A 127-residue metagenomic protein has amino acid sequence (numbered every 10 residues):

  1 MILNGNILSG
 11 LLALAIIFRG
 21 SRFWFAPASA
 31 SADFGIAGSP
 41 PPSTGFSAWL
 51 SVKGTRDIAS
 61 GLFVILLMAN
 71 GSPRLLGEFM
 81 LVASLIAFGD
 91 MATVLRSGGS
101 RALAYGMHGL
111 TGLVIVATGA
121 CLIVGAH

Functional and structural regions predicted by a protein language model:
M1-I16, L76-M80: Interfacial segments of alpha-helical transmembrane regions
L11-A32: N-terminal signal-anchor/start-transfer transmembrane helix
F25-F46: Cytosolic, membrane-interface loops and tails of multi-pass inner-membrane proteins
T44, M107-C121: Small-residue-rich segments of transmembrane alpha-helices in multi-pass membrane proteins, especially helix faces
T44-M68, V82-L85, G89: Core segments of alpha-helical transmembrane spans in multipass integral membrane proteins
V64-L81, G98: Juxtamembrane helix-break-helix junctions at the cytosolic face of small multi-pass alpha-helical membrane proteins
N70, G89-Y105, I123-H127: Membrane-helix boundary connector in multi-pass membrane proteins
E78-M91, L113-V116: Hydrophobic alpha-helical membrane segments
